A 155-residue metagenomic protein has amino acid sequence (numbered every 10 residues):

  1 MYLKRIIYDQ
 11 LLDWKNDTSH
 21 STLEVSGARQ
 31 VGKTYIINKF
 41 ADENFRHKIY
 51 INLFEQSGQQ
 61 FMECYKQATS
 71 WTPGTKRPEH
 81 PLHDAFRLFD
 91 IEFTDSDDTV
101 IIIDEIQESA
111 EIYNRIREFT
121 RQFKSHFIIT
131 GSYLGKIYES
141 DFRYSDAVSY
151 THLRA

Functional and structural regions predicted by a protein language model:
M1-L12: N-terminal pre-Walker A segment at the start of P-loop NTPase domains
V25: Hydrophobic anchor at the beta1->P-loop junction of P-loop NTPases
K33: Conserved lysine of the Walker
I36: Hydrophobic positions on the alpha1 helix immediately C-terminal to the Walker A/P-loop
Q59-F93: Short glycine-rich substrate-engagement loop in P-loop NTPases that contacts/grips substrate
H126-S132: Structural recognition of the conserved hydrophobic beta-strand(s) that form the central parallel beta-sheet of P-loop
K136-V148: Short regulatory helix/loop adjacent to the ATP-binding pocket of P-loop NTPases
T151-A155: Conserved small/polar residues in nucleotide/adenosyl-binding loops
